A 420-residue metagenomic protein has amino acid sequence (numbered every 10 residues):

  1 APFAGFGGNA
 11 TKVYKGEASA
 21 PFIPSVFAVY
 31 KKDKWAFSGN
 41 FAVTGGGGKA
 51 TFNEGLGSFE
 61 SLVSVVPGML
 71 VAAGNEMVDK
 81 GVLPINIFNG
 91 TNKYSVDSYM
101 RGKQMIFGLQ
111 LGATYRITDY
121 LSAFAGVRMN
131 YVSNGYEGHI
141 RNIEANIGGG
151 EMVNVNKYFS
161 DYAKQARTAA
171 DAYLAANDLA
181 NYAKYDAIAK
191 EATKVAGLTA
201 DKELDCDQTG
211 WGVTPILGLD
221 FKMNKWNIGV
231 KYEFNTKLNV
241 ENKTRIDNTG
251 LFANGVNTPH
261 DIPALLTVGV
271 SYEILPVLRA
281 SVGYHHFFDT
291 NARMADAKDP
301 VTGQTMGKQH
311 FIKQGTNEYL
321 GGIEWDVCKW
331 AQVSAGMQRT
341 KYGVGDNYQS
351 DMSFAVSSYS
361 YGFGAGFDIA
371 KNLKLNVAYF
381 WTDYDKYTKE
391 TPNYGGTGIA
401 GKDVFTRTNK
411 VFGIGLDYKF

Functional and structural regions predicted by a protein language model:
A1-S19: Surface-exposed strand-loop-strand hairpins of Gram-negative outer-membrane beta-barrel proteins
K15, S25-V29: A contiguous strand-loop segment
I23, K31-F420: Outer-membrane beta-barrel porins/channels
